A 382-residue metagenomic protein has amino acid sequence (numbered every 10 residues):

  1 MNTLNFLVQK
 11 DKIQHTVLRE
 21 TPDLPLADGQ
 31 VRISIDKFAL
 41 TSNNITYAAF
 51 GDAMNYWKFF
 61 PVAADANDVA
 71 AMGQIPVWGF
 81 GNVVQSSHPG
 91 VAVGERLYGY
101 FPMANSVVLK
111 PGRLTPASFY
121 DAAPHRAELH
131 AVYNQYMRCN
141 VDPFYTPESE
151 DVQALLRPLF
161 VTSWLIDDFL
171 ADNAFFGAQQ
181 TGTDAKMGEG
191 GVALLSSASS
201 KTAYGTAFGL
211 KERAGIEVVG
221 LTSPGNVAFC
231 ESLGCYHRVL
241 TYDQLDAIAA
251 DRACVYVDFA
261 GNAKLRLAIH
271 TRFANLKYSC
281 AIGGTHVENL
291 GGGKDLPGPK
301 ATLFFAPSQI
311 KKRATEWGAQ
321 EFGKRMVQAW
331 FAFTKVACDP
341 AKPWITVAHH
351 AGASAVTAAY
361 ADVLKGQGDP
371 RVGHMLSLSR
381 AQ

Functional and structural regions predicted by a protein language model:
Q9-F38, S42-N44, A49: A short N-terminal beta-strand-loop micro-motif at the entrance of redox/enzyme domains
L26-F38, D52-V108, R113: Glycine-rich beta-strand-centered segment in the early N-terminal region that forms part of a ligand/cofactor-binding
Y100-G191: NAD(P)H dinucleotide-binding glycine-rich loop of Rossmann-like/cofactor-binding domains, especially the beta1-alpha1
V192-S197: Conserved N-terminal Rossmann-fold NAD(P)-binding element of oxidoreductases
A203-Y204: N-terminal Rossmann-fold NAD(P) dinucleotide-binding loop
K211-R266: Adenosine-nucleotide cofactor-binding segment
A268-V336: Glycine-rich phosphate-binding loop and adjacent beta-alpha segment of Rossmann(oid) nucleotide-cofactor-binding
I310-Q382: C-terminal hydrophobic helical "lid"/dimerization subdomain of Rossmann-like NAD(P)H-dependent oxidoreductases
